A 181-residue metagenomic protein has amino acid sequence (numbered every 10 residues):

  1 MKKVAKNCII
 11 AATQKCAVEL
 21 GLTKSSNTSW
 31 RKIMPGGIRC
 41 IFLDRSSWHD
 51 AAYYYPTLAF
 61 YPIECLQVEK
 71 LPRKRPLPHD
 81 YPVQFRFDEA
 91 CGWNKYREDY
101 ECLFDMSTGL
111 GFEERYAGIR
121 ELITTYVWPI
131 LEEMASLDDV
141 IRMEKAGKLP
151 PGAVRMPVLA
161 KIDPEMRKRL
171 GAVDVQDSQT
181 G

Functional and structural regions predicted by a protein language model:
M1-I10, S25, R31-G181: Intrinsically disordered, low-complexity regulatory regions enriched in serine/threonine/proline and acidic residues
Q14: Short glycine-/small-residue-rich flexible loop motifs, especially phosphate/cofactor-binding loops
A17: Acidic, metal-coordinating catalytic segment for phosphate/diphosphate chemistry, firing primarily on the Nudix
